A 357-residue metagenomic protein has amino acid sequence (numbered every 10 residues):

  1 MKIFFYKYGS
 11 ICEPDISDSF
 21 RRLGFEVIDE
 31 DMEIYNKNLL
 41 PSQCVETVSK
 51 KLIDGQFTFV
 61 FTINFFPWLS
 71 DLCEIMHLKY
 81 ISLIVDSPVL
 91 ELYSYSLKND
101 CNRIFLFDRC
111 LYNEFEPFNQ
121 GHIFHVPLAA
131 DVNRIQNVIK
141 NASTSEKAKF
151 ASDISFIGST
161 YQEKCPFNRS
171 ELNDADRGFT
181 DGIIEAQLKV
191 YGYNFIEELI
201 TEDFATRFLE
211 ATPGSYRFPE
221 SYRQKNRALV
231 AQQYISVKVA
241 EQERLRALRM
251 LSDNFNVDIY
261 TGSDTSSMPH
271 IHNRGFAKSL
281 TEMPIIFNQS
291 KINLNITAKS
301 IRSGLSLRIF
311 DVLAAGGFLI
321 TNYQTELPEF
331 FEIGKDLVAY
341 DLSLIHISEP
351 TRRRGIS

Functional and structural regions predicted by a protein language model:
F4-C12, G121-I301, F318-L327, I333: Nucleotide-sugar donor-binding catalytic core of glycosyltransferases
Y6-P117, R134-A142, G275, L280-T281 (+5 more regions): Extended catalytic core of nucleotide-activated donor transferases of GT-like folds
P284, L307-A314, P328: Short alpha-helical segment that forms part of, or immediately flanks, the ligand-binding pocket in carbohydrate-active
L337-S343: Conserved acidic donor-binding segment of nucleotide-sugar-dependent glycosyltransferases
I345-S357: Single conserved hydrophobic/aromatic residue that forms the stacking wall/gate of nucleotide- or nucleobase-binding
